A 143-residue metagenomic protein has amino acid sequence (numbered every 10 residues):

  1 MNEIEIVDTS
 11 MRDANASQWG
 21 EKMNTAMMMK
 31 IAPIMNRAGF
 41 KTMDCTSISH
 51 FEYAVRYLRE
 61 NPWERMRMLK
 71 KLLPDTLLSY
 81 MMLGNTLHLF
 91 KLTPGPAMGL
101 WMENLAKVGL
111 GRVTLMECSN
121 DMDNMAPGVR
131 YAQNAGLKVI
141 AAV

Functional and structural regions predicted by a protein language model:
M1, R12, A16-S17, I31-P33 (+1 more regions): ATP-dependent carboxylate/acyl-activation modules
N2-E3, L137: Flexible hinge/switch segments at interdomain interfaces of large molecular machines
I6, A14, M35, L115: Conserved, mostly hydrophobic/aromatic
S17-T25: Short, polar loop/linker segments at the starts of domains and inter-domain junctions
N24-M35: Short catalytic helix/loop segments, enriched in acidic residues and glycine and frequently bearing histidine
I34-R37, N104: A general structural signal for stabilizing positions within well-ordered secondary structure
T42, S47-V143: Active-site beta->alpha loop and helix N-cap motifs at the rims of alpha/beta catalytic domains
